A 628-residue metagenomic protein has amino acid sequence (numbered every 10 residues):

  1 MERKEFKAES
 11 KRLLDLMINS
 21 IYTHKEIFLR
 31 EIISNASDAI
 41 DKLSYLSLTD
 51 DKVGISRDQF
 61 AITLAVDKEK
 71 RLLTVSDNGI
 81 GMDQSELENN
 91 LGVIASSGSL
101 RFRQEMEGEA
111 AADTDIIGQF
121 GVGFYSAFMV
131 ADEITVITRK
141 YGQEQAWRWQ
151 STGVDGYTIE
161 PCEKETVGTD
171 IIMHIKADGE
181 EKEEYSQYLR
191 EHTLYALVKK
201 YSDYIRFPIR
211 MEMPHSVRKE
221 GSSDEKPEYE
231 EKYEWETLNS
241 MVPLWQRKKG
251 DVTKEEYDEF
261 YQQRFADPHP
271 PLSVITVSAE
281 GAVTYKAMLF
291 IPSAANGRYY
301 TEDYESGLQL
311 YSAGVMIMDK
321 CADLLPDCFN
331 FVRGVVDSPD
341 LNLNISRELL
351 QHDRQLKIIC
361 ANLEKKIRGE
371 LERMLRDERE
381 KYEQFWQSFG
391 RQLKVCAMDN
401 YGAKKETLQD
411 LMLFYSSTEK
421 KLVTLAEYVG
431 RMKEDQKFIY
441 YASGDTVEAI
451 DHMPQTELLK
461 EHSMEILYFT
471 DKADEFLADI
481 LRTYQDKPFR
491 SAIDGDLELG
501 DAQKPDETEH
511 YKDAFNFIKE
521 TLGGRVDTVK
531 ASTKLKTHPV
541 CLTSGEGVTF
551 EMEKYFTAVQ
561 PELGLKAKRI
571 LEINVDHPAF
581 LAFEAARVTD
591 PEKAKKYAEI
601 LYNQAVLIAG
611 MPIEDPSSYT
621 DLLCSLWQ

Functional and structural regions predicted by a protein language model:
M1-Y188, A196, K433: GHKL (Bergerat-fold) ATPase N-terminal catalytic module, capturing the glycine-rich phosphate-binding loop and acidic
I116, I134-G156, K176-Q628: GHKL/Bergerat-fold ATPase module in large chromosome/replication-associated machines
